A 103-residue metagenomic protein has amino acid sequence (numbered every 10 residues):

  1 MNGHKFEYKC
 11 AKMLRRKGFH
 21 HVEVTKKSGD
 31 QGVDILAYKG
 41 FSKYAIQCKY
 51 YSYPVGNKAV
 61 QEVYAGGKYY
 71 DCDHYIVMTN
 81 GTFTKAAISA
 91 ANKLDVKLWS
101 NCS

Functional and structural regions predicted by a protein language model:
M1-S103: Mixed-charge (Asp/Glu-Lys/Arg
